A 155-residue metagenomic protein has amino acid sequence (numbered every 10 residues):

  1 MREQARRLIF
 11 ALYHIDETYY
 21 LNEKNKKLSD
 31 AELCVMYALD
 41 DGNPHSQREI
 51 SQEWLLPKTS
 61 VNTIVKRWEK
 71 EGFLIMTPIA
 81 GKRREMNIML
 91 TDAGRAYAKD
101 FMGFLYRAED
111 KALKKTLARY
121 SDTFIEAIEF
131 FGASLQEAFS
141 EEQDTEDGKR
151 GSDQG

Functional and structural regions predicted by a protein language model:
M1-K26: N-terminal leader segment of winged-helix/HTH proteins
Y13, Y37-D41, M102: Short, locally clustered residues in the helix-turn-helix/winged-helix DNA-binding domain
T18-T59: N-terminal helix-turn-helix DNA-binding core of bacterial DNA-binding proteins
R48, K66, M86: Residues within the helices of the helix-turn-helix
E69-I125: Charged, amphipathic alpha-helical coiled-coil/dimerization segments
G103-G155: Terminal interaction helix/tail motif
